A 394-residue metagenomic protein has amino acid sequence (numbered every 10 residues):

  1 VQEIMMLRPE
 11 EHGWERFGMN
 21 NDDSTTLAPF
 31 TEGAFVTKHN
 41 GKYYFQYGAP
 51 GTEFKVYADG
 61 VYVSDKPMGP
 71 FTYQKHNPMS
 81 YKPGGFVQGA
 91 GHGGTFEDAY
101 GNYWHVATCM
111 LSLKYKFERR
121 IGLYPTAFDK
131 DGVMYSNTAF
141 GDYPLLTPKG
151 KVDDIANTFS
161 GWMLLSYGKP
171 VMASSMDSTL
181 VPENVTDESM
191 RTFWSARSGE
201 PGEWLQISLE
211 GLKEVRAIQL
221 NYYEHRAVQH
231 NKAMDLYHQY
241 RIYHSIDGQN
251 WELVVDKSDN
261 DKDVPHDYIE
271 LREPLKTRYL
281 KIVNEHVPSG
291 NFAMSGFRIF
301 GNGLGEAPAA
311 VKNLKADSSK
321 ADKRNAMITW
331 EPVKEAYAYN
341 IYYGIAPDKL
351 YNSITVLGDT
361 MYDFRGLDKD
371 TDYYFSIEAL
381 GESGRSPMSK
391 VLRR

Functional and structural regions predicted by a protein language model:
V1-F35, P70-G94, N137-I155, D259-K262: Surface loop/turn signatures of beta-propeller and other carbohydrate-active proteins
V1-P9, L113-P170: Beta-propeller fold recognition
E32-G51, N102-L111: Hydrophobic core segments of beta-strands in well-ordered, beta-rich domains
D187-V255, P265-K312, A321, E331 (+1 more regions): Aromatic, loop-rich ligand-recognition surfaces of beta-strand-rich domains
P201, D261-H266, T355-Y362: Short, solvent-exposed loop/turn segments in extracellular or other extracytoplasmic domains
Y243-H244, V333-I354, G358, S376: Extracellular low-complexity, O-glycosylation-prone stalks/linkers
R324-A336: Conserved aromatic anchor
F364-R385: Beta-strand-rich modules
